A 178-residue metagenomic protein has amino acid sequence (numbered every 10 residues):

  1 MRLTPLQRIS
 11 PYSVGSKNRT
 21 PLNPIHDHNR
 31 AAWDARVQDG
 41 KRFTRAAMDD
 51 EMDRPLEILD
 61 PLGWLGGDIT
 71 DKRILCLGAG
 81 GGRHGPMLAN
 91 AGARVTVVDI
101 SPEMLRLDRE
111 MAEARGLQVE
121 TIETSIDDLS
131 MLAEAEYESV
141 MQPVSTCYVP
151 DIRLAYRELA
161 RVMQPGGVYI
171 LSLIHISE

Functional and structural regions predicted by a protein language model:
L3-T70, R83: Conserved class I S-adenosyl-L-methionine
D68-I69, A133-E134, Y156: A short, aliphatic-rich alpha-helical micro-motif
K72-D128: Class I SAM-dependent methyltransferase SAM/SAH-binding core
S130-V140: A short acidic, Gly/Pro-enriched loop at the edge of an enzyme's catalytic core that lines a small-molecule cofactor
E138-R153: A short SAM/SAH-binding and catalytic strip from SAM-dependent methyltransferases
R153-V168: A short glycine-rich, Lys/Arg-flanked "PGG" loop and its adjoining helix->strand segment in the class I
I174-E178: Conserved small/polar residues in nucleotide/adenosyl-binding loops
